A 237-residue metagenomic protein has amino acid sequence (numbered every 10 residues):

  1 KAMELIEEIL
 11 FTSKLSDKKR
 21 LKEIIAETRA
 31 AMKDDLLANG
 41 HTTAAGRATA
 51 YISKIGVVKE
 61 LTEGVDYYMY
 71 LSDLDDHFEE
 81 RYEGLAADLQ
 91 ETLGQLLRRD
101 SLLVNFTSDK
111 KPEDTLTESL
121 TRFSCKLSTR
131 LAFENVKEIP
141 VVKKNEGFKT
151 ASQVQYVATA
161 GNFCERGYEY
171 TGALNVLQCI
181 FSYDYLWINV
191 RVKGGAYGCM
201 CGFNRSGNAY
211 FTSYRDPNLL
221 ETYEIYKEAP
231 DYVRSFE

Functional and structural regions predicted by a protein language model:
K1, S101, N105, K110 (+1 more regions): His/Glu-based metal-binding/catalytic segments typifying zinc-dependent metallopeptidases
K1-K137, K193-E237: Charge-rich, well-structured scaffold segments of protease-associated domains
